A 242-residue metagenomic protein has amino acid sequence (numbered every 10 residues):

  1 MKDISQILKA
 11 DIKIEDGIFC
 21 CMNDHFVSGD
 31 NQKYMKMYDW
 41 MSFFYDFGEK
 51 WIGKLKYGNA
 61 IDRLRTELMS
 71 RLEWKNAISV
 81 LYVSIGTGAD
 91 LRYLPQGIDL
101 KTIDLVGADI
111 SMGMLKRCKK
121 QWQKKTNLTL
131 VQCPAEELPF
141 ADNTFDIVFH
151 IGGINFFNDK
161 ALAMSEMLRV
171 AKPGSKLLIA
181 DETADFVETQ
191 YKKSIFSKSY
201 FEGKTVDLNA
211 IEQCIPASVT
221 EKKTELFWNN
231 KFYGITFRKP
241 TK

Functional and structural regions predicted by a protein language model:
A10, I14-K75, A89-Y93, M114-R117 (+2 more regions): Conserved class I S-adenosyl-L-methionine
S79-E137: Class I SAM-dependent methyltransferase SAM/SAH-binding core
D109-I110, D159, E182: Short beta->alpha hinge that forms the Motif I/post-I loop of the SAM-binding pocket
E136-V148: A short acidic, Gly/Pro-enriched loop at the edge of an enzyme's catalytic core that lines a small-molecule cofactor
I147-D159: A short SAM/SAH-binding and catalytic strip from SAM-dependent methyltransferases
A161-P173: A short glycine-rich, Lys/Arg-flanked "PGG" loop and its adjoining helix->strand segment in the class I
K176-T236: C-terminal alpha-helical "lid/dimerization" subdomain adjacent to the S-adenosyl-L-methionine
T236-K242: C-terminal lobe and adjacent flexible extensions of AdoMet/dcAdoMet transferase-like proteins
